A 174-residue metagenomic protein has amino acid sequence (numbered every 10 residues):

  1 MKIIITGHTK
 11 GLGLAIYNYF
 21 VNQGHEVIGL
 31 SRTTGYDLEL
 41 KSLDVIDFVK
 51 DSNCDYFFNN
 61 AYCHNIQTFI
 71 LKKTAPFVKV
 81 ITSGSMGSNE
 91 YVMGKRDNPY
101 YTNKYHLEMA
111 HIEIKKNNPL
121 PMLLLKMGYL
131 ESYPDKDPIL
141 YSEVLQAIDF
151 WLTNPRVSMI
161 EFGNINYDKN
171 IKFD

Functional and structural regions predicted by a protein language model:
K2-I5, F57-F58, V80: Conserved hydrophobic beta-strands of the Rossmann-like cofactor-binding core in SDR/related NAD(P)H-dependent
I3-Q23: N-terminal Rossmann NAD(P)H-binding glycine-rich loop of SDR-like oxidoreductase domains
I28-F48, Y62-C63: Adenosine-cofactor binding site in Rossmann-like domains, unifying the SAM/SAH pocket of S-adenosylmethionine-dependent
Y56-I66, G84-G87: Conserved NAD(P)H cofactor-binding loop of Rossmann-fold oxidoreductase domains
F69-G84, P119-M122: Active-site loop of short-chain dehydrogenase/reductase
V78-I112, K116, Y129-Y133: Catalytic loop of short-chain dehydrogenase/reductase
K116-L130, R156-E161: Conserved Rossmann-fold SDR core element
P134-D174: C-terminal helical subdomain
